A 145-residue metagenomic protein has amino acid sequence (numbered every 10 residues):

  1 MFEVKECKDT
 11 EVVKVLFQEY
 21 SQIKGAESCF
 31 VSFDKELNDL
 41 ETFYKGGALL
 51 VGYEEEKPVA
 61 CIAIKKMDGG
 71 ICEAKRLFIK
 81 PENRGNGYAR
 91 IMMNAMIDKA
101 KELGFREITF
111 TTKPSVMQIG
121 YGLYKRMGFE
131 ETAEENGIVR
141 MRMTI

Functional and structural regions predicted by a protein language model:
V4-K75, K80, N94, K99 (+2 more regions): Acetyl-CoA-dependent GNAT
L77-R84, K113: A short, internal acetyl-CoA/4′-phosphopantetheine-binding micro-motif in the GNAT/acyltransferase core
N83, G87-A95: Conserved acetyl-CoA pyrophosphate-binding loop and the N-cap/start of the following alpha-helix in GNAT-like
N86, E102-R106: Short coil/turn segments at alpha/beta junctions that flank glycine-rich nucleotide-binding fingerprints
M92-M93, M117, M141-M143: Methionine-biased hydrophobic packing positions in alpha-helices, especially within tandem helical repeat solenoids
F105, Y124-E134: Conserved acetyl-CoA-binding loop of GNAT-fold acetyltransferases
T109-G120, G137-I138: Conserved beta-strand-loop-alpha-helix junction that forms the acyl-donor binding cleft
